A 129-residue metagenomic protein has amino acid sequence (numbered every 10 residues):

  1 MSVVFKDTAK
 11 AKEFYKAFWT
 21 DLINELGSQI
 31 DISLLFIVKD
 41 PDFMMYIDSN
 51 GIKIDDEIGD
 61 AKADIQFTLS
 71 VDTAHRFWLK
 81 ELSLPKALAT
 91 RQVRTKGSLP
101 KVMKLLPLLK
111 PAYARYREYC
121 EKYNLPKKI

Functional and structural regions predicted by a protein language model:
M1-I129: Feature captures hydrophobic
